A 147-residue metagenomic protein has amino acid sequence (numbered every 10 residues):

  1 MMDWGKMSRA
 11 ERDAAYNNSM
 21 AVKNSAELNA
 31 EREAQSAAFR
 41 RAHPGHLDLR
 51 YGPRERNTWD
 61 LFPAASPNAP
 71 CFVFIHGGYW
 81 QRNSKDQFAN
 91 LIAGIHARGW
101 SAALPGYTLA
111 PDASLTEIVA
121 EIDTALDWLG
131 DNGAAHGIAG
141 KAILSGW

Functional and structural regions predicted by a protein language model:
A15-P67: N-terminal cap/lid segment of alpha/beta-hydrolase-fold proteins
A69-G78: Short beta-strand element of the alpha/beta-hydrolase
G78, S101, G106-A110: Short beta-to-alpha linker loops that shape the active-site pocket of alpha/beta-hydrolase fold enzymes
R82-D86, D112-A113: Short N-terminal helix/helix-N-cap motif within the alpha/beta-hydrolase-1
D86-L104: Short amphipathic alpha-helix adjacent to the substrate-entry channel of hydrolases
A113-A135: Alpha/beta-hydrolase active-site loop
G130-W147: Gly/Ser-rich "nucleophile elbow"/oxyanion-hole loop immediately N-terminal to the catalytic nucleophile in hydrolases
